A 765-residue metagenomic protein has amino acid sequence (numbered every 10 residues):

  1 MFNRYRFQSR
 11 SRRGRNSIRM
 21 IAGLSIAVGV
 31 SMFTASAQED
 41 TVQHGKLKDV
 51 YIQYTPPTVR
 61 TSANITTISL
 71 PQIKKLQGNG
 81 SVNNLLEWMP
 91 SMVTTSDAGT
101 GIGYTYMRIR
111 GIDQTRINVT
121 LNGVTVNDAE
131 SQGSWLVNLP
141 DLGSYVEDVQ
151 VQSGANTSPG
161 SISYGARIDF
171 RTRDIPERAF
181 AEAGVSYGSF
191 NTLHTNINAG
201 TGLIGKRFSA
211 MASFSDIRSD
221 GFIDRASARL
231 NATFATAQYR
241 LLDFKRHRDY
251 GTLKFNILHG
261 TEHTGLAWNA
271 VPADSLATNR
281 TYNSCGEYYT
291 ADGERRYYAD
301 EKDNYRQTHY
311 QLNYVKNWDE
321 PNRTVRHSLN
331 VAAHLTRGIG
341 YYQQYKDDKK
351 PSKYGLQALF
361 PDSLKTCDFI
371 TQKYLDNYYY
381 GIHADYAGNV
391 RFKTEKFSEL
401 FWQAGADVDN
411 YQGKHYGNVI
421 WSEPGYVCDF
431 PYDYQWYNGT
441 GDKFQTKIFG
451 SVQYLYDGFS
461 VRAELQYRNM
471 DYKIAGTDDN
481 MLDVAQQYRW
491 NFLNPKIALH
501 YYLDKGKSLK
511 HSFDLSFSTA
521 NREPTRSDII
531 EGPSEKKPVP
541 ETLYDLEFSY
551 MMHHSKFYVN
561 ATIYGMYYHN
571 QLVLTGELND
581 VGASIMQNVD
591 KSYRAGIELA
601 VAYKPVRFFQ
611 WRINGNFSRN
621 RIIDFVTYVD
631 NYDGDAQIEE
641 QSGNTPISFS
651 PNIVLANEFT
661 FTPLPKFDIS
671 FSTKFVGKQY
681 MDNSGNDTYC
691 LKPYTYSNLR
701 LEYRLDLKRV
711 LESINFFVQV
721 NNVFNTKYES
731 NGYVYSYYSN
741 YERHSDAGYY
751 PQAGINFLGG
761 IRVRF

Functional and structural regions predicted by a protein language model:
R4, Q38, F675-Y680, Y703-F765: C-terminal beta-signal and adjacent terminal beta-strands/loops of Gram-negative outer-membrane beta-barrel proteins
K46-N79, Y106: N-terminal periplasmic "start-of-domain" segments of outer-membrane beta-barrel proteins
N83-T125, E147, P524: Extracytoplasmic beta-strand/coil segments of soluble accessory domains associated with Gram-negative outer-membrane
T125-S153, R171, A235, S284: Short acidic/polar hinge/loop motifs at secondary-structure boundaries that mediate gating or recognition
P140-E182: A beta-strand signature from Gram-negative outer-membrane beta-barrel systems, especially the internal plug domain
Y187-R218, I223-A267, Y305, Y310 (+4 more regions): Transmembrane beta-barrel wall of Gram-negative outer-membrane proteins
S328-H334, Q344, Y502, L509-A520 (+2 more regions): Membrane-embedded beta-barrel scaffold of Gram-negative outer-membrane proteins
L455, M470, G565-Y567, Q587-N683: Gram-negative outer-membrane beta-barrel transporters
